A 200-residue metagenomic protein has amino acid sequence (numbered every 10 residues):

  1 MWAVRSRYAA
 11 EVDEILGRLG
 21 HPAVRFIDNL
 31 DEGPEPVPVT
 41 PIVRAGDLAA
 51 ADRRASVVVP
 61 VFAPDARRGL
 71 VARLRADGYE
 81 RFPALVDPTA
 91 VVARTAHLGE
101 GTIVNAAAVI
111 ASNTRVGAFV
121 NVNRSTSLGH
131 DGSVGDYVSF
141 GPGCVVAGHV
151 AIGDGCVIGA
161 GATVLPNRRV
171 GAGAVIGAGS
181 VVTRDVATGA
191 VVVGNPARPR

Functional and structural regions predicted by a protein language model:
M1-V59: A solvent-exposed beta-alpha-beta segment
R7-Y8, D65-A66, H97, V181: Short alpha-helical
D13-I15, G69-R73, V116, T188: Short amphipathic alpha-helical segments
L19-G20, R75-E80, G171: Short helix-capping segments at alpha-helix termini
V59-P60, A66-V86, A93: Glycine/small-residue-rich loop that forms an oxyanion/phosphate-binding "nest" at active or ligand-binding sites
P60-V61, N105: Short, well-ordered coil/turn residues at beta-beta hairpins and beta-strand->alpha-helix junctions within
V61-F62, P196: Short glycine-/small-residue-rich Rossmann-like dinucleotide-binding loops
A84-V193, A197-R200: Structural signal for interior beta-strand "rungs" in well-ordered beta-sheet cores of soluble enzyme domains
